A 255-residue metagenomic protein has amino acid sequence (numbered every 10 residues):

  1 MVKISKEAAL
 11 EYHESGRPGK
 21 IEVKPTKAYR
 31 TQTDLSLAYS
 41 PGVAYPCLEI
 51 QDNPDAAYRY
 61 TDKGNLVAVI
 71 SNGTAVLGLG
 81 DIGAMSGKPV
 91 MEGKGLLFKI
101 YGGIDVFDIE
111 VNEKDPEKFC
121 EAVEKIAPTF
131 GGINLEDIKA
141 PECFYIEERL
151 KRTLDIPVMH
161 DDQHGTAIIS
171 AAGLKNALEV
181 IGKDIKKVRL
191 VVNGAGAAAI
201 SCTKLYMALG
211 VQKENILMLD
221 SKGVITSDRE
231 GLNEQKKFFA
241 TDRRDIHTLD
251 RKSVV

Functional and structural regions predicted by a protein language model:
M1-V158: N-terminal ligand-binding/catalytic initiation module
L77, A84-G102, H160, I168-D250: Glycine-rich phosphate/diphosphate-binding loop of Rossmann-like nucleotide-binding domains
Q163: Acidic, His- and aromatic-enriched active-site or binding-groove loops in soluble protein domains that engage sugars
K252-V255: Conserved small/polar residues in nucleotide/adenosyl-binding loops
